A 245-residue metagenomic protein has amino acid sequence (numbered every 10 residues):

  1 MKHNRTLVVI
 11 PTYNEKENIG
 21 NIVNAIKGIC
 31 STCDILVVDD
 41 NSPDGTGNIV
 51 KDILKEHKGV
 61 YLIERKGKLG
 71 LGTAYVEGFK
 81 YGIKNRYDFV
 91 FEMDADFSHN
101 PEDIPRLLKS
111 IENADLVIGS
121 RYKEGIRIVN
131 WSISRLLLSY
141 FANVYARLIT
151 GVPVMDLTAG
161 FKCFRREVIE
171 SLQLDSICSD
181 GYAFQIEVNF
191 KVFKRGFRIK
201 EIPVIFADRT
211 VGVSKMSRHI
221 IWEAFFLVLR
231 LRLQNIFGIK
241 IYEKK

Functional and structural regions predicted by a protein language model:
M1-T6, V144, I149-G151, L174-K245: Hydrophobic helical membrane-anchoring modules
N4-T6, K27-V37, G45, G59-V60: Short loop->beta transition adjacent to catalytic acidic/histidine clusters or analogous donor-positioning motifs
I10, T32-S42, I63-E64, M93: Short beta-strand/loop segment that forms part of the nucleotide-sugar
E15-I29: Short, well-formed alpha-helical segments that are part of the catalytic scaffolds of diverse glycosyltransferases
E17-N21, D44-I53: Acidic helix N-cap motif at the loop->helix transition within catalytic regions of sugar-transfer enzymes
D39-N48, F97: A conserved acidic beta->alpha catalytic loop
Y61-K84, F89, P101-Y182, R209-F226: Acceptor/aglycone-binding surface of glycosyltransferases and processive sugar-polymer synthases
